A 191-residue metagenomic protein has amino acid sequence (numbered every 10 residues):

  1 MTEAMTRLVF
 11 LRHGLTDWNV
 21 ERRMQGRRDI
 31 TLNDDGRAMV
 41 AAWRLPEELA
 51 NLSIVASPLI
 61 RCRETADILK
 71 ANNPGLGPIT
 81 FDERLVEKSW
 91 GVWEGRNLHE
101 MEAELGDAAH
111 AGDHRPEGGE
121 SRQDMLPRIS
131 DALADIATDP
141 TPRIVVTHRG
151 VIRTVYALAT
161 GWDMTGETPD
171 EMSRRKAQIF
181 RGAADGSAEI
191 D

Functional and structural regions predicted by a protein language model:
E3-P74, E104: Active-site-proximal alpha-helix that buttresses catalytic centers in soluble enzyme cores
T31, P74-D82, D163-S173: Short hydrophobic/aromatic-enriched beta-strand-loop microsegments
N51-P58, T80, P142-V146: Short glycine-rich phosphate-binding loop at a beta-alpha junction
A71-D131: Phosphate-handling substructures
M125-A137, R143-R149: GST-like fold's C-terminal all-alpha helical module
R149-R153, A184: GST superfamily/GST-like fold recognition
D163-E189: Domain-level recognition of soluble alpha/beta enzyme cores, biased toward histidine phosphatases/phosphomutases
